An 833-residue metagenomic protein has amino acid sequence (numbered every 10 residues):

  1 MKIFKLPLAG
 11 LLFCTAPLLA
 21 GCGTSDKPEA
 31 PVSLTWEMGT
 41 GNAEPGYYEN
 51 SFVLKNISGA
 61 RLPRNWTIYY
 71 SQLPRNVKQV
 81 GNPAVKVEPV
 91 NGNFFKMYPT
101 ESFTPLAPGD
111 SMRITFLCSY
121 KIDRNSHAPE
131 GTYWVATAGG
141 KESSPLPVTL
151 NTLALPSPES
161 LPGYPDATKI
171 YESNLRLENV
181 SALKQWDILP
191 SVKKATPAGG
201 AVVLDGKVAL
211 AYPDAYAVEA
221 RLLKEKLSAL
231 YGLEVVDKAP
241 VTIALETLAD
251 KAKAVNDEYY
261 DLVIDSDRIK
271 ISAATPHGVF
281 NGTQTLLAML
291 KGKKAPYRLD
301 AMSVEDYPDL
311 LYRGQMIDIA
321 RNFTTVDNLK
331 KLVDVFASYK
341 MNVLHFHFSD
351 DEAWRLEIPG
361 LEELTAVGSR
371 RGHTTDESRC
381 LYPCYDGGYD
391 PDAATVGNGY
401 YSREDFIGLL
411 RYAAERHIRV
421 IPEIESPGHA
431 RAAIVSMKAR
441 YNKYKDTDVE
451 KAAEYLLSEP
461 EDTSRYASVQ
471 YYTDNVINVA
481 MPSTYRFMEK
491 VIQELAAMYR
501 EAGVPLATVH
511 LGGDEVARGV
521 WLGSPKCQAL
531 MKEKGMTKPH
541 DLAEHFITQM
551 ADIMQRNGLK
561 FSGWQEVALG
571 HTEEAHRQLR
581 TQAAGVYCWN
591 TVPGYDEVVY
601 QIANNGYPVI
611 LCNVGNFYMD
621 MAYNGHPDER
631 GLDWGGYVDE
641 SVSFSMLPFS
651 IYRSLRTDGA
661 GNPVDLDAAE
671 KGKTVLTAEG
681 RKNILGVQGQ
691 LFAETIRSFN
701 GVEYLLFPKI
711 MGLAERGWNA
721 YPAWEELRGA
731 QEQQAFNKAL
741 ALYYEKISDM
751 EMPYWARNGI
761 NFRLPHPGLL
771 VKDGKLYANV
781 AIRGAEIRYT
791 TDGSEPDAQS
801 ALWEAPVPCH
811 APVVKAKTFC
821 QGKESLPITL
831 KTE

Functional and structural regions predicted by a protein language model:
A20, A211, A730-E833: Short, compositionally stereotyped local motifs that mark structural "simplifiers"
G23-K27, A128-P308, S562-L569, I760-H766: Acidic, contiguous N-terminal accessory segments
S33-R61: Short beta-strand elements of extracellular/lumenal beta-sandwich folds
N42, A60-N91, T132: Short acidic, flexible loop segments centered on an aromatic residue
N82-I122: Intrinsically disordered, low-complexity Pro/Gly/Ser/Thr-rich segments with frequent PxxP/GP/PP motifs and embedded
D257-N475, M481-T508, Q688-G689: Feature activates predominantly on carbohydrate-active enzymes
S468-A583, T591-Y595, V599-Q601: Active-site neighborhood of glycoside hydrolase catalytic domains
K560-A568, E573-L769: Flexible, acidic glycine-rich loops studded with aromatic residues
